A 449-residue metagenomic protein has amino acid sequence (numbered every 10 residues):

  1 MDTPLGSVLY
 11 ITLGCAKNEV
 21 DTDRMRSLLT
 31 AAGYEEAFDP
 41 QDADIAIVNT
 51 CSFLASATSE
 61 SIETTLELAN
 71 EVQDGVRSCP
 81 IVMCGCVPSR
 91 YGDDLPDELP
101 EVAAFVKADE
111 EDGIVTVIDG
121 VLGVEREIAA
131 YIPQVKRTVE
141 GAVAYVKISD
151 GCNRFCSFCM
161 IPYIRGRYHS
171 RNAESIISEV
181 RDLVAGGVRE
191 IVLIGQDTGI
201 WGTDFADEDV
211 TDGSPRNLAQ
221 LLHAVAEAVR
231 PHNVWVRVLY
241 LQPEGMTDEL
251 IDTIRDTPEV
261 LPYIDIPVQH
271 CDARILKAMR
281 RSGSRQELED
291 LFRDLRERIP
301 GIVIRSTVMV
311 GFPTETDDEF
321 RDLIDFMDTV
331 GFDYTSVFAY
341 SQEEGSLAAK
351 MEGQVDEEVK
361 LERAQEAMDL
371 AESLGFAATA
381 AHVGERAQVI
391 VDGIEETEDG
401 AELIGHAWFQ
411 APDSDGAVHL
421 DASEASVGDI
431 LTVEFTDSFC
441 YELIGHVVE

Functional and structural regions predicted by a protein language model:
M1-W201, N217, E249, I264 (+5 more regions): Proteins enriched for Cys/Gly/acidic motifs involved in redox and nucleic-acid/cofactor modification
D2, A32, E71, G186-R189 (+6 more regions): Peripheral terminal and linker regions in Fe-S/redox and tRNA-modifying enzymes
I11, I194-Q196, L239-L241, P267-Q269 (+6 more regions): Generic beta-strand/beta-sheet core signal
S78-G85, R90, A185-D318, D328: Conserved SAM/AdoMet-binding glycine-rich loop
L99-P100, V121-V124, D209-T211, I254-D256 (+1 more regions): Short, hinge-like loop/turn segments at secondary-structure boundaries
K136-R137, D252-R255, V268, T379-A381 (+2 more regions): Replace "in large, NTP-powered and nucleic-acid-processing enzymes" with "in large, NTP-powered factors and other
C156, I176, L193, V238 (+7 more regions): Conserved, mostly hydrophobic/aromatic
K350-E449: Terminal RNA-binding accessory module
